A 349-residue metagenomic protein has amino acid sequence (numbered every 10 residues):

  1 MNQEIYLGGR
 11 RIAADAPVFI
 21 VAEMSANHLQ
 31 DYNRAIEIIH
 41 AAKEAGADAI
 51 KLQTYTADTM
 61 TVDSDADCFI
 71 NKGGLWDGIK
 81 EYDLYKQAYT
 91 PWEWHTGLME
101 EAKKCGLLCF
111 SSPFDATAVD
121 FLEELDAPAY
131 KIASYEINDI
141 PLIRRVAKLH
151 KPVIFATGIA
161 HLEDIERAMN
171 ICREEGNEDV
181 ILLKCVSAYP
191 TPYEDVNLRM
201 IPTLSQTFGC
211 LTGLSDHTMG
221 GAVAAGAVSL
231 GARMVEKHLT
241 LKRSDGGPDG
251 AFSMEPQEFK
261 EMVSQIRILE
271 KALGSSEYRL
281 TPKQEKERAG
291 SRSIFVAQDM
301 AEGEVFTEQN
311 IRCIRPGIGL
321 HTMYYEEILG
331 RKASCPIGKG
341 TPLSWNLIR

Functional and structural regions predicted by a protein language model:
M1-R349: Catalytic cores and adjacent flexible loops of soluble metabolic enzymes that perform enolate/carbanion chemistry on
